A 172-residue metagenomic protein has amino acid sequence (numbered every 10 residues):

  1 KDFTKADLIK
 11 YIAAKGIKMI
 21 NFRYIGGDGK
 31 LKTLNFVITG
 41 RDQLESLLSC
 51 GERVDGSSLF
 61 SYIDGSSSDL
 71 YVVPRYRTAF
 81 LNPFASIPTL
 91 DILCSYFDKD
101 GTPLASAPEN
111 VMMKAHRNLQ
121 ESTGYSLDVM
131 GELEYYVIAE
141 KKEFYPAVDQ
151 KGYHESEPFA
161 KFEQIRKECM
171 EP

Functional and structural regions predicted by a protein language model:
K1-P172: Glycine-rich, acidic/polar active-site loops that bind/position phosphate-bearing ligands
